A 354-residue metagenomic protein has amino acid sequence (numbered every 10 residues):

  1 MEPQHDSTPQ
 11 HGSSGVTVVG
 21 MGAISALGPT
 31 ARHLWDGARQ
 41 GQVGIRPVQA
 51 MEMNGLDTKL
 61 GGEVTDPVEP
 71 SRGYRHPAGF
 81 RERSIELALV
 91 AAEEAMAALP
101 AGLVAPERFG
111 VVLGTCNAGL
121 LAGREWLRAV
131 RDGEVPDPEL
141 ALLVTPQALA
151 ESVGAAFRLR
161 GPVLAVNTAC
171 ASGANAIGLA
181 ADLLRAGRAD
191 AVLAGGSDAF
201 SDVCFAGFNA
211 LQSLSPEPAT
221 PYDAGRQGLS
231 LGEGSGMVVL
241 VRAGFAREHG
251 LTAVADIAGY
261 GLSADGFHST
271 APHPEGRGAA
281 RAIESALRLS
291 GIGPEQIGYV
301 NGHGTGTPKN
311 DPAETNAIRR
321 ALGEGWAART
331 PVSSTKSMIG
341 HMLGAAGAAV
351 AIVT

Functional and structural regions predicted by a protein language model:
M1-P77, G244-D256, I352-T354: ACP-dependent fatty acid/polyketide chain-elongation machinery
E2-M21, F80-A105: N-terminal amphipathic, basic-rich helices that act as targeting or association modules
Q10-S14, R46-V90, A118-L179, R188 (+3 more regions): Conserved catalytic cysteine-centered active-site region of acyl-thioester-dependent Claisen-condensing enzymes
G15-V19, Q42-P47, D57, P218-S290 (+1 more regions): Condensing-enzyme catalytic core mediating Claisen C-C bond formation in acyl metabolism
A50, P106-L113, L164-T168, V192-S197 (+3 more regions): Beta-strand segments within the central parallel beta-sheet cores of soluble alpha/beta enzyme folds
E93-F109, A156, F245-T252, A282-Y299 (+1 more regions): Phosphate/pyrophosphate-binding loops at sites that engage ATP/ADP/AMP, CoA/4′-phosphopantetheine, polyphosphate
A180, S235-A243, A348-I352: Alpha-helical metal-binding/catalytic segments enriched in His/Glu/Asp
F267-G276, T305-L322, M342-V350: Short glycine/threonine-rich loop-to-helix capping motif typified by GTGT followed within a few residues by an Asp-Pro
